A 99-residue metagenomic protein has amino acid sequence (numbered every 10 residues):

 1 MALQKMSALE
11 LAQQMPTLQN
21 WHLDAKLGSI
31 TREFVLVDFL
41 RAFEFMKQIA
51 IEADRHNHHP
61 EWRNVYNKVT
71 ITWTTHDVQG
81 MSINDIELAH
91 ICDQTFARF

Functional and structural regions predicted by a protein language model:
M1-F99: Charge-rich alpha-helical segments
